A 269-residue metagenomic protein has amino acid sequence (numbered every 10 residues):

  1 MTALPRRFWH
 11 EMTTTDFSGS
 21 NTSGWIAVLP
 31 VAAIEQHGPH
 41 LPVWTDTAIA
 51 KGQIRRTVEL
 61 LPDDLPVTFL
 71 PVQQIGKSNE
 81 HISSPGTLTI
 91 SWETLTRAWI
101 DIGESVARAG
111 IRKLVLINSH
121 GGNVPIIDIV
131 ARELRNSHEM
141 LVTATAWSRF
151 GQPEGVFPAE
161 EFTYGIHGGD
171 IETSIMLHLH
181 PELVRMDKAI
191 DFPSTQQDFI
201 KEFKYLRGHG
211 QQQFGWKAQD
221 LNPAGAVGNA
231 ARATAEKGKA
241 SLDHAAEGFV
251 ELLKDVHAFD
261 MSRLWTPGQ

Functional and structural regions predicted by a protein language model:
M1-K113, G121-Q269: Extended, histidine- and acidic-residue-enriched regions that form the cofactor-binding/catalytic faces
L116: Conserved SAM-binding loop
